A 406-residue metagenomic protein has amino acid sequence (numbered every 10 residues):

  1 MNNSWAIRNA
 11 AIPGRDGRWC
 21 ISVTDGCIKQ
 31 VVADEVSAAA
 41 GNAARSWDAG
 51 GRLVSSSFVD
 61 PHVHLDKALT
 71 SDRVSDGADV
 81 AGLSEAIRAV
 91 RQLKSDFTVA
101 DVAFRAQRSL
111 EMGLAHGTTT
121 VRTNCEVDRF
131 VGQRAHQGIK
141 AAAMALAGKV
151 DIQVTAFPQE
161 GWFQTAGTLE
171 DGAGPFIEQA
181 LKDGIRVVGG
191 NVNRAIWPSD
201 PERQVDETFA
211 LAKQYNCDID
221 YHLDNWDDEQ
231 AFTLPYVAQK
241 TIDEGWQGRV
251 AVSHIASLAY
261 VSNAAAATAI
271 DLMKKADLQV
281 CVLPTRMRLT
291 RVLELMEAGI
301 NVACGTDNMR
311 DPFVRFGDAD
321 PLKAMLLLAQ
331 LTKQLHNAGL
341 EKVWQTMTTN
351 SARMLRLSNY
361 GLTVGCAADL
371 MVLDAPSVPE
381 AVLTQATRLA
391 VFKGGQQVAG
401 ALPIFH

Functional and structural regions predicted by a protein language model:
M1-G41, G50, V378: N-terminal metal-binding scaffold of metallo-dependent hydrolase/deaminase domains
N2-N9, A38-A81: Replace "His-x-His-based motif
V54, S71-N124, F130-A147, P175-K182: Alpha-helical scaffold segments that flank or form the walls of functional sites
S56-A68, C125, D218-W226: Histidine-centered catalytic micro-motifs
L69-V102, V187, T233-A251, A269 (+1 more regions): Active-site gating loops and adjacent loop-to-helix segments of metal-dependent hydrolytic enzymes
A156-D171, D183-R291, R310: Active-site core of metal-dependent hydrolases
K240-V250, L293-A375: His/Asp/Glu-enriched, well-ordered alpha-helical/loop segment that forms or immediately abuts the divalent-metal
V364-H406: C-terminal cap of metal-dependent C-N hydrolases
